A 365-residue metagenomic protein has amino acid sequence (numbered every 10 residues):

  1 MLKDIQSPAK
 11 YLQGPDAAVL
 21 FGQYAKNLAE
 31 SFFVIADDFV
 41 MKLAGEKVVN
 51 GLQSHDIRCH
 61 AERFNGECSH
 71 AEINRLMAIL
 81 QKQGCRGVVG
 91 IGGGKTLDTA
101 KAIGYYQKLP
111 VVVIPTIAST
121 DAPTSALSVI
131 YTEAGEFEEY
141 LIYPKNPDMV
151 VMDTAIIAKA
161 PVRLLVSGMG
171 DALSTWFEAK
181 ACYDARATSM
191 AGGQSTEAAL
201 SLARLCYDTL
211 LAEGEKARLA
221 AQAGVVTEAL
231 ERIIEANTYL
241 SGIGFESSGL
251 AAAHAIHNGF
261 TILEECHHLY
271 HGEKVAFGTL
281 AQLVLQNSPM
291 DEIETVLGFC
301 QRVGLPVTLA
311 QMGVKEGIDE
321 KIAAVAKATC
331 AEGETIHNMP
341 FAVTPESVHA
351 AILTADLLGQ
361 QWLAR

Functional and structural regions predicted by a protein language model:
M1-G87, L309: ATP/NTP phosphate-donor binding region
P15-D16, A36-D38, I91-G93, I114-I117 (+3 more regions): Fold-independent oxyanion-binding glycine-rich loops and adjacent beta-strand/coil segments at enzyme active sites
M41-G45, K95-A102, T120-T124, G249 (+1 more regions): Short glycine/serine/threonine-rich phosphate/pyrophosphate-binding segments that cradle anionic phosphate groups
L80-I117: A short, small-residue-rich loop immediately preceding and capping a beta-strand
Y105-A198: A glycine/threonine-rich phosphate-anchoring loop and its flanking beta-alpha core in nucleotide/phosphate-binding
M190-L305: Active-site segments that bind and position negatively charged phosphate/pyrophosphate groups
S288-R365: C-terminal charged capping/lid subdomain of soluble metabolic enzymes
